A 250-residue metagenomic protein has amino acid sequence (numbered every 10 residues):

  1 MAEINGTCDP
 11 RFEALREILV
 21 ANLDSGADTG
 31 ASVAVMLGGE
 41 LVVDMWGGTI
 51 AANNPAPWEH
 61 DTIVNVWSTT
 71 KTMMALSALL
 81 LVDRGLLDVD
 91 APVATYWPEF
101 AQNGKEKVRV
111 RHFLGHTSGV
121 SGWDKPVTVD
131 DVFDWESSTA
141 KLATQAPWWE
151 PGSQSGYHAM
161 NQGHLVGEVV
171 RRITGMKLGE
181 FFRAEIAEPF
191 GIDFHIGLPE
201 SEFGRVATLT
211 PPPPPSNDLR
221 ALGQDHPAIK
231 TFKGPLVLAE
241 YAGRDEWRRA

Functional and structural regions predicted by a protein language model:
M1-E3, E40-V42, A242-A250: Terminal-appendage/accessory-domain detector
E3-W67, D88, T144: Short, conserved catalytic-motif segment at the N-terminal edge
F12, I63, T69-A75, K107 (+1 more regions): Short alpha-helical patches at coil-to-helix transitions and adjacent helical residues in well-structured domains
L19, V33, G39, K71-M74 (+5 more regions): Residue-level preference for non-acidic, small/hydrophobic
V20, D24, G47, L79-L87 (+5 more regions): Generic short alpha-helical segment signal, independent of protein family or function, capturing local helix propensity
D28-G30, R84, D88-D90, K105 (+1 more regions): Short secondary-structure junction motifs
V42, M73, L79-P98, I173-P199: Short, well-structured active-site flanking segments
N103-A250: Short, surface-exposed loop or secondary-structure junction motifs that flank catalytic or metal-binding residues
